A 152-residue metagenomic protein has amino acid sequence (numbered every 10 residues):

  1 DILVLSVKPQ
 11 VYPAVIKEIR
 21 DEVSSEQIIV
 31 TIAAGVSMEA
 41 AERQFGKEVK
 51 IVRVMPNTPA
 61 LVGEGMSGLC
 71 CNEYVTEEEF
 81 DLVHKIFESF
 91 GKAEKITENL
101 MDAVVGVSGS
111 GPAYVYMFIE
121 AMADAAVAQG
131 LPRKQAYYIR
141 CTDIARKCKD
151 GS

Functional and structural regions predicted by a protein language model:
I2-L69, E73: Rossmann-like NAD(P)(H) cofactor-binding subdomain of soluble oxidoreductases
A40-K50, M66-V104, V115-S152: Internal alpha-helical scaffold of NAD(P)-dependent oxidoreductase catalytic cores
V107: Alpha-helical membrane segments and immediately flanking helix-loop junctions that form or couple to the substrate/ion
G111: Aromatic-residue-lined binding/catalytic grooves and analogous aromatic/hydrophobic interfacial grooves in multimeric
